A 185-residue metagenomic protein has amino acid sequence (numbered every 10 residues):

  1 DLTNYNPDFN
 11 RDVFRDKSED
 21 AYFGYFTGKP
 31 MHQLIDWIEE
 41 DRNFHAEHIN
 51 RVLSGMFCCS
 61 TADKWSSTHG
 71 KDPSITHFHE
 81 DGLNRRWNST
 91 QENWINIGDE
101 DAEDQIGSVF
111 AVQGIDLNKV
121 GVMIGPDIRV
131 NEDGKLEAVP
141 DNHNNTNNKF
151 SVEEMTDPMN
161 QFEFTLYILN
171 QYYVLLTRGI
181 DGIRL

Functional and structural regions predicted by a protein language model:
D1-L136: Conserved helicase/translocase motor-coupling segment
E100, Q105-L185: C-terminal accessory regions
